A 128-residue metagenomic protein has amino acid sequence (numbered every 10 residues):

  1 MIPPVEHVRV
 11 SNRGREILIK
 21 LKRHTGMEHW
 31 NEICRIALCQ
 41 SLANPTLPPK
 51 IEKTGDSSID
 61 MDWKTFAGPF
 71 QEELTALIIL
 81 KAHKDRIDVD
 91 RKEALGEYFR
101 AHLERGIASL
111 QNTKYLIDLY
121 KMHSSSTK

Functional and structural regions predicted by a protein language model:
M1: A glycine-rich, hydrophobic loop/mini-helix early in the fold
P4, S11-E32, D60-M61, L80: Surface-exposed, Lys/Arg-rich phosphate-binding patches that contact polyanionic backbones
L21, A37, S41-L42, I78-A82 (+1 more regions): Generic structural signal for hydrophobic core residues of well-folded globular domains
M27-H29, T65-F70, I87-G96: Short, surface-exposed loop and linker segments with low hydrophobicity and enrichment for Pro/Ser/Thr
E28-K53, I107, Q111: Short, basic amphipathic alpha-helical segments that act as recognition/interaction helices in nucleic-acid-binding
W30-I33, L38, Q71-T75, L95: Short runs of predominantly hydrophobic/aromatic residues within well-ordered alpha helices that form helix-helix
A43-R86: Short, positively charged interaction helices/loops
K81-K128: Low-complexity intrinsically disordered segments
